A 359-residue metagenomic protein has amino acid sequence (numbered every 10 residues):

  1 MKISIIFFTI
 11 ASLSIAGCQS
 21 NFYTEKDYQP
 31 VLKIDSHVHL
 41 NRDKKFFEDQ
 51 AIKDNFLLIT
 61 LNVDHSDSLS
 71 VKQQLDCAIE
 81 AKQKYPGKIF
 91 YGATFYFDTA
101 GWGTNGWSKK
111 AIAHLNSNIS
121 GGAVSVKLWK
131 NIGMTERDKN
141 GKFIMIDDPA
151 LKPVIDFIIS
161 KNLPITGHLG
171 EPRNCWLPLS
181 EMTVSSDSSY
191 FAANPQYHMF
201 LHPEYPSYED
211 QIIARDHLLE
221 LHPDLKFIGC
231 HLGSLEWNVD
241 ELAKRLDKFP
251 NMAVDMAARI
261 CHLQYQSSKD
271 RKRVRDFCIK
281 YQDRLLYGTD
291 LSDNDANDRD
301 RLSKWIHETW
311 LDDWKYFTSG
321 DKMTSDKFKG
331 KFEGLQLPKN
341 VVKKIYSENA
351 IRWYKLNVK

Functional and structural regions predicted by a protein language model:
M1, A16-D27, V358-K359: Basic/polar N-terminal segments that are highly enriched at the extreme N-terminus, encompassing both cleavable
I5-A16: Bacterial N-terminal signal peptides
C18-S20, T24-K26, L75-H198, P203 (+2 more regions): Active-site gating/metal-coordination segments in enzymes
Q19-K88, K109: An N-terminally biased module of ancient metal coordination in phosphate/nucleic-acid-related enzymes
I34-V38, L58-L61, I89-T94, V126-L128 (+4 more regions): Hydrophobic faces of well-ordered beta-strands that scaffold small-molecule active sites in alpha/beta enzyme cores
H37-K45, D64-Q74, D98-K109, E136 (+4 more regions): Acidic-and-aromatic substrate-binding clefts and catalytic sites of carbohydrate-active enzymes
Q50-A51, N118, I158, L218 (+1 more regions): Generic structural signal for hydrophobic
P203, S207-H217, H222, K226-K359: H/E-rich (His + Asp/Glu) clusters that bind or coordinate divalent metals
